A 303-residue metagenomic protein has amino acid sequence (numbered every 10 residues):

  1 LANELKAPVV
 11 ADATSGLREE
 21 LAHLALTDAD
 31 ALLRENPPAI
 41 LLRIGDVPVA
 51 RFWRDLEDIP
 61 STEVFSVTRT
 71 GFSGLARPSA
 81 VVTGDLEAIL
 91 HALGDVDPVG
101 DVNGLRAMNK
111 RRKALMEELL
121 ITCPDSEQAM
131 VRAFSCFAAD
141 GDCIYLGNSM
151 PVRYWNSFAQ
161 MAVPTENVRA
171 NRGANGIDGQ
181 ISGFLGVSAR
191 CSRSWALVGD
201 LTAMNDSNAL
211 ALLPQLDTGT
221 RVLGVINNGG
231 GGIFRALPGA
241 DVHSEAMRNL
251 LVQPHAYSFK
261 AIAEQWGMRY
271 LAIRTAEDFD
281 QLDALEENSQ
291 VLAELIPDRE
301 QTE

Functional and structural regions predicted by a protein language model:
L1-F65, V163-A189, R193, M204-A211 (+2 more regions): Glycine-rich, anion-gripping cofactor-binding loops and their flanking helix/strand elements in enzyme active sites
L1-L21, D142, Y154-F158, T220 (+1 more regions): Redox- and metal-dependent alpha/beta enzyme cores, enriched for Fe-S-associated oxidoreductases and cofactor-handling
T14-S15, D46-V49, T70, S149-P151 (+3 more regions): Short glycine-rich anion-binding loops that position phosphate/pyrophosphate groups of nucleotides and phosphorylated
H23-A29, S79-G94, H255, R269-T275: Short acidic-hydrophobic, aromatic-tinged amphipathic segments that line or gate anion-handling sites
L42-I44, S66, L146, A196 (+1 more regions): Redox-cofactor binding/interface segments in oxidoreductases and associated redox assembly factors
V64-N103: Terminal amphipathic helices with adjacent charged low-complexity linkers/tails
A107-C191: Active-site diphosphate/adenylate-binding microenvironment
Y154, A159-E303: Thiamine diphosphate
